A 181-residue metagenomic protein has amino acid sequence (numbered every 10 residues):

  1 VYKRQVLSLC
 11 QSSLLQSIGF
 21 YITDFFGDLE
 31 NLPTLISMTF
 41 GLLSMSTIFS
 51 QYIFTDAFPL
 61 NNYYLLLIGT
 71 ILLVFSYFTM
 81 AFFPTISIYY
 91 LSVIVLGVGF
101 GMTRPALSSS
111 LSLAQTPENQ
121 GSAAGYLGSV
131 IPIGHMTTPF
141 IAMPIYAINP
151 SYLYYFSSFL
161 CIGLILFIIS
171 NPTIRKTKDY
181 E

Functional and structural regions predicted by a protein language model:
V1-Y2: Short, small-residue-biased leader/transition segments that mark boundaries at the very start of proteins
V6-I18: Conserved extracellular-gate-facing transmembrane-helix segments in secondary transporters
Q16-L35: Short amphipathic helix-loop junctions that connect adjacent transmembrane helices in Major Facilitator Superfamily/SLC
F49-N62, Y146: Helix-to-loop junctions at the C-terminal end of transmembrane segments in multipass secondary transporters
Y64-T79: Structural signature of the two symmetry-related core transmembrane helices
M102-Q115: Intracellular juxtamembrane helix-capping segments at the cytosolic ends of symmetry-related transmembrane helices
Q115-A147: A late C-terminal transmembrane helix in Major Facilitator Superfamily
L153-S170: Symmetry-related core transmembrane helices of the 12-TM Major Facilitator Superfamily/SLC fold
